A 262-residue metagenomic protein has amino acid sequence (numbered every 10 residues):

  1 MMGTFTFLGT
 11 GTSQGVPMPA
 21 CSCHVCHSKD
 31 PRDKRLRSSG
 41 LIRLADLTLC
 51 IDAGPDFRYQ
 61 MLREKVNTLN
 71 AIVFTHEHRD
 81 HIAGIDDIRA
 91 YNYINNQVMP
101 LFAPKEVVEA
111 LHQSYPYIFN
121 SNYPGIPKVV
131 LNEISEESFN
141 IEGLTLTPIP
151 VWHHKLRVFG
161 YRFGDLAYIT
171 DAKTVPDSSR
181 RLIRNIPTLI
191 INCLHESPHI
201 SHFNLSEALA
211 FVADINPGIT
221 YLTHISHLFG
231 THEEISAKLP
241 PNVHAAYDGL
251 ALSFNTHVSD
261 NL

Functional and structural regions predicted by a protein language model:
M1-I51, P55-E64, V130-R181, D248-L262: Core dinuclear metal-dependent hydrolase active-site scaffold
G3, Q97-V98, P124-V130, E142-L144 (+1 more regions): A short helix-to-beta-strand connector/capping loop
G15, Y59, I82-A83, H199 (+1 more regions): Glycine/Thr-rich phosphate-binding loops of Rossmann-like dinucleotide-binding domains
T48-A103, I186-T188: Active-site metal-binding motif and surrounding structural segment of the metallo-beta-lactamase
C50-G54, N70-H78, A103-P104, A167-A172 (+3 more regions): Active-site neighborhood of phospho(di)ester-bond hydrolases with catalytic His/Asp-centered motifs
N95-M99, V107-L131: Active-site neighborhood of divalent metal-dependent phosphoester bond hydrolases
P176-T188, H195-L262: Binuclear metal-ion centers of metallo-dependent hydrolases, dominated by the metallo-beta-lactamase
